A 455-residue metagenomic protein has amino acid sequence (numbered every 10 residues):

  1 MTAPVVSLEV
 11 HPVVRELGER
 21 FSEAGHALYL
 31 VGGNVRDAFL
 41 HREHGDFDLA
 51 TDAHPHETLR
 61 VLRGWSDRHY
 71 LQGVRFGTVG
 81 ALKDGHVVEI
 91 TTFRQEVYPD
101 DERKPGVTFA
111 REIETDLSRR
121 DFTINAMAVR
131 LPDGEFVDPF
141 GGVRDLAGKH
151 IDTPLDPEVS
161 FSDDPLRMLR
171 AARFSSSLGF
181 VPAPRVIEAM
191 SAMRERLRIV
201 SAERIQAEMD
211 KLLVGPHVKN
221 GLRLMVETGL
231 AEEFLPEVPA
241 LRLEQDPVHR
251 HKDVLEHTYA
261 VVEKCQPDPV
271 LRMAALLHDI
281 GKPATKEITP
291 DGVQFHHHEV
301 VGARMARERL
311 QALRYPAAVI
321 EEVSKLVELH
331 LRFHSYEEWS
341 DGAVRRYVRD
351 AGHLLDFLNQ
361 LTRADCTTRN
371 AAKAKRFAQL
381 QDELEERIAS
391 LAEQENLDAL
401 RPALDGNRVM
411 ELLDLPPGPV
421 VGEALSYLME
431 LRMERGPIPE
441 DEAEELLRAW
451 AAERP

Functional and structural regions predicted by a protein language model:
M1-P455: Catalytic cores of the polymerase beta-like nucleotidyltransferase superfamily and closely associated nucleotide
